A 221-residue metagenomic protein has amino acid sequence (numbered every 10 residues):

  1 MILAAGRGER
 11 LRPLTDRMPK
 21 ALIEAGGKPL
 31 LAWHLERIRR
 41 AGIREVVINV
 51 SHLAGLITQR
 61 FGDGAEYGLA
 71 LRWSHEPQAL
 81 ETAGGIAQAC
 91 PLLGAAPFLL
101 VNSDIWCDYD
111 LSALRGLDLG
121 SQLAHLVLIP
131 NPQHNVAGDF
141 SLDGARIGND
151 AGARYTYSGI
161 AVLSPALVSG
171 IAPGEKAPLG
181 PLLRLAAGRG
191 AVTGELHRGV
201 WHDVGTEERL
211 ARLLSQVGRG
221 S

Functional and structural regions predicted by a protein language model:
M1-D16, R39-A41: N-terminal nucleotide-binding beta1-loop-alpha1 segment
I2, E24, K28-N102, L111-A113 (+1 more regions): Conserved N-terminal catalytic core of the sugar/cofactor nucleotidyltransferase
R7, S103-I105: Active-site metal-binding loops of divalent metal-dependent hydrolases
A21, A70-R72, L123, A191-T193: Conserved beta-strand segments of alpha/beta enzyme cores
I43, L99, W106, D110-L119 (+2 more regions): Catalytic-core segments of class I nucleotidyltransferases/pyrophosphorylases that form NMP-activated intermediates
S51, S74-E76, V127, D150 (+1 more regions): Conserved beta-strand termini and adjacent loop/short-helix elements that scaffold enzyme active sites in alpha/beta
H52, H125-D139: Short beta-strand-to-loop element that shapes/binds the nucleotide-sugar donor at the catalytic cleft/hinge
